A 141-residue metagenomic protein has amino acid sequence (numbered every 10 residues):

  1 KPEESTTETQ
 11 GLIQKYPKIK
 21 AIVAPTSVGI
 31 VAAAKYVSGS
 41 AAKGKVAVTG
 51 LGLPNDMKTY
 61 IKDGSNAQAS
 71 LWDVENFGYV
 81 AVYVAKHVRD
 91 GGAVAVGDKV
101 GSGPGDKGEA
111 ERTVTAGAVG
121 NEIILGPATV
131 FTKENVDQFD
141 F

Functional and structural regions predicted by a protein language model:
K1-Y60: Hydrophobic alpha-helical
E4-T6, L53-M57, D73-A93, G97-K99: Hydrophobic alpha-helical segments within soluble ligand-binding/sensing domains
K15, Y36, G64, V88-G92: Change "in soluble alpha/beta enzymes" to "in soluble alpha/beta proteins
K18, K45, S65-N66, P127: A generic structural signal for alpha->beta connector loops
S40-A41, G64, D137-F139: Short glycine-centered helix-capping/turn motifs at secondary-structure transition points
D63-E75: Short beta-strand elements at the ligand-binding edges of bilobed clamshell
V84-F141: Hinge/cleft segment of the Venus flytrap/periplasmic-binding protein
